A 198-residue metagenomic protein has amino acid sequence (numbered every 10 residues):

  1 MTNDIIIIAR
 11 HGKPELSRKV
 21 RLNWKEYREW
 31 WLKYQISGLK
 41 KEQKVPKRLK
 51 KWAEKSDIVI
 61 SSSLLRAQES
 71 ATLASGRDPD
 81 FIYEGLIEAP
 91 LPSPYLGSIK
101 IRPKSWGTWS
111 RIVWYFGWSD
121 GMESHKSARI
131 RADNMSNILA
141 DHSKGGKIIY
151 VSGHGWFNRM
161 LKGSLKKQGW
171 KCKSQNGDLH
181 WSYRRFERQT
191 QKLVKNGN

Functional and structural regions predicted by a protein language model:
T2-L86, K104-M135, E187-Q189: Active-site-proximal alpha-helix that buttresses catalytic centers in soluble enzyme cores
I6, D57, K147-G155: Generic beta-sheet signal
L16-S17, N158-L161: Short active-site-adjacent structural elements
E26, G169-V194: Domain-level recognition of soluble alpha/beta enzyme cores, biased toward histidine phosphatases/phosphomutases
W52-E54, L139-K147: Glycine-rich phosphate-binding loop signature in dinucleotide/nucleotide-binding domains
E69-L73, M160-L165: A short acidic (Asp/Glu
L86-I101: Signature for phosphate-centric chemistry
